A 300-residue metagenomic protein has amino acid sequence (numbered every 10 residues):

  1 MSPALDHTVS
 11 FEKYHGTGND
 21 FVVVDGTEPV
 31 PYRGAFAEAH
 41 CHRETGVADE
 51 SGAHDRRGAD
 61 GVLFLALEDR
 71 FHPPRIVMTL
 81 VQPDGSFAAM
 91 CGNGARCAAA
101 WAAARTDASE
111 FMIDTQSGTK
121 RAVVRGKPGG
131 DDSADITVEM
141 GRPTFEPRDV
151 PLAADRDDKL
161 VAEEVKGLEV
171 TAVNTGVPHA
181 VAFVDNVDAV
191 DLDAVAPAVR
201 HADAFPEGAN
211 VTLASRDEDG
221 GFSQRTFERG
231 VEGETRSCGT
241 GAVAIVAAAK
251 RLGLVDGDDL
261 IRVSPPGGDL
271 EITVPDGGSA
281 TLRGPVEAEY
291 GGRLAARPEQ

Functional and structural regions predicted by a protein language model:
M1-S133, V181-Q300: A glycine-rich beta-to-alpha transition motif near the start of alpha/beta enzyme domains, typified by
F11, E169-V170: Short beta-strand/turn micro-motifs at beta-sheet edges
V22, T171-V173: Residues that recognize and position ribonucleotide moieties
A88, G141, R148-V150, F183: Flexible, glycine/proline-enriched loop segments at strand-loop-helix junctions that form or flank small-ligand binding
S133-P143: Membrane helix-loop-helix hairpins that form the core translocation module of multi-pass transporters
P143-F145, A288: Active-site/binding-pocket entry motifs
F145-L168: Active-site glycine-rich loop that binds ribose-phosphate moieties when present
V170, V177-V181: Selected transmembrane alpha-helices and immediately adjacent juxtamembrane segments of polytopic inner-membrane
